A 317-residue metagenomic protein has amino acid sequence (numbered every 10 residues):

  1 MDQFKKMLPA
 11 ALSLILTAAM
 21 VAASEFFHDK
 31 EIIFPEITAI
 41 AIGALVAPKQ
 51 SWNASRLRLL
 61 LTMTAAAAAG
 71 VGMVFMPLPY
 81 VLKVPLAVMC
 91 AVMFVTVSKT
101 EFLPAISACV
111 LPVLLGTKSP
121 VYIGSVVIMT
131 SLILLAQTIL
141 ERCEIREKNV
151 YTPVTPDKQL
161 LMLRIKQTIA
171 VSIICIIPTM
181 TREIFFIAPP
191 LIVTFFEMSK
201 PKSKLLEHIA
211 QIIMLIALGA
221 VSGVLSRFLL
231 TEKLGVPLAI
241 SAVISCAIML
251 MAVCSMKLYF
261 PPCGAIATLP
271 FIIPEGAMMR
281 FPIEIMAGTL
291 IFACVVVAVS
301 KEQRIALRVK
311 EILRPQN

Functional and structural regions predicted by a protein language model:
M1-T64, A68, G72, M76 (+5 more regions): Alpha-helical transmembrane segments and their membrane-interface boundaries that form or gate the permeation pathway
I37, F102-A108, I187-L191, F260-I266: Transmembrane helix boundary and interhelical junction motifs in multipass membrane proteins
G43-L45, V95-S98, V110, F196-M198 (+1 more regions): Generic hydrophobic secondary-structure signal
V84-K99, A108-L115: A generic, well-ordered mixed alpha/beta core segment in the N-terminal half of proteins
A91-V97, E101, C246-Y259, I266: Hydrophobic alpha-helical membrane segments
S107-L114, R227, A265-I272: Generic transmembrane alpha-helix signature in multi-pass membrane proteins, especially transporters/channels
